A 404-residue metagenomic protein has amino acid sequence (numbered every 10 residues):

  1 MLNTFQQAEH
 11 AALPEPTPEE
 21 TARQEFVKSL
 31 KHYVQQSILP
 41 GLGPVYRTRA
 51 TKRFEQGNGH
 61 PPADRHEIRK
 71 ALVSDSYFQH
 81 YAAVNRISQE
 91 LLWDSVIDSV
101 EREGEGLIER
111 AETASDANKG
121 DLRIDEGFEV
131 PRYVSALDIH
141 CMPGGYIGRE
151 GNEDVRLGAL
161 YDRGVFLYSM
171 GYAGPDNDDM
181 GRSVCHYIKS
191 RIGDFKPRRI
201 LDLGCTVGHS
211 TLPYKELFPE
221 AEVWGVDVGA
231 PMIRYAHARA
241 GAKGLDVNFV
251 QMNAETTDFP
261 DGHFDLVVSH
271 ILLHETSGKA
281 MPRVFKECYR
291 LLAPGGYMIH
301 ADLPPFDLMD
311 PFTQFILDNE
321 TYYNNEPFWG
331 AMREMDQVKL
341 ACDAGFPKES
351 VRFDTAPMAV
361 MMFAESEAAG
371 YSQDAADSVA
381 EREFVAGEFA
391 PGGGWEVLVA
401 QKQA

Functional and structural regions predicted by a protein language model:
V27, K31, E55-E153: N-terminal auxiliary segments of SAM/dcSAM-dependent transferases
G174-K196: Conserved alpha-helix/loop element of class I SAM-dependent methyltransferases that forms part of the SAM/SAH-binding
K196-T206: Conserved class I S-adenosyl-L-methionine
L201, T211-T256: Class I SAM-dependent methyltransferase SAM/SAH-binding core
E255-V267: A short acidic, Gly/Pro-enriched loop at the edge of an enzyme's catalytic core that lines a small-molecule cofactor
P282-P294: A short glycine-rich, Lys/Arg-flanked "PGG" loop and its adjoining helix->strand segment in the class I
I299-A369: C-terminal alpha-helical "lid/dimerization" subdomain adjacent to the S-adenosyl-L-methionine
A344-S350, T355-A404: Core SAM-dependent methyltransferase catalytic element
